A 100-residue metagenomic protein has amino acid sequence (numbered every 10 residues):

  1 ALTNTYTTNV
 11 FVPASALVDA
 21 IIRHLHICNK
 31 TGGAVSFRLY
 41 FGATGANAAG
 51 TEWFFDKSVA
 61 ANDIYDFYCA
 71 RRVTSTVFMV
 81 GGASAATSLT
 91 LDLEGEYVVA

Functional and structural regions predicted by a protein language model:
A1-A20, H24, C28-K30, G82-A100: C-terminal interaction-tip segments
V18, A49-G50, I64: Short solvent-exposed loop/turn micro-motifs enriched in small/polar/acidic residues
G32-F55: Short, surface-exposed beta-strand/strand-loop-strand elements in extracellular ectodomains
K57-I64: Short proline/glycine- and polar residue-rich coil/turn motifs
I64-A70: Exposed aromatic-hydrophobic patches
A70-A85: Noncatalytic modules at the cell exterior or secretory-pathway interfaces, chiefly beta-strand-rich lectin/adhesion
